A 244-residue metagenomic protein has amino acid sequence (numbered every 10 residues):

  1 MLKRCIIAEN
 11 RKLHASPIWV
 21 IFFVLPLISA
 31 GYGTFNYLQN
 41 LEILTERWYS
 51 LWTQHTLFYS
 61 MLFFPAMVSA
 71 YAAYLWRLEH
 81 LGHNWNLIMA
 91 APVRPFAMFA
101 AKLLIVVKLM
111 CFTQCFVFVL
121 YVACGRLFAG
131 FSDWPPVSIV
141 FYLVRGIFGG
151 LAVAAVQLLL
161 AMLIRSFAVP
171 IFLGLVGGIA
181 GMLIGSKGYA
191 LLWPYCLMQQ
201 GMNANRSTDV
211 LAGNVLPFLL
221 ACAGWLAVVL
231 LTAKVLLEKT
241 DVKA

Functional and structural regions predicted by a protein language model:
M1-I7, W76-M89, I147-P170: Cytoplasmic juxtamembrane interface segments
M1-P26: Aromatic- and glycine-rich beta-strand/loop motifs that create alpha-glucan
P17-I18, G82, R94-F96, A100 (+3 more regions): Membrane-helix interface segments
I21-P26, I164-M182: Pore- or pathway-lining transmembrane helices of multi-pass membrane proteins that form conduits for solutes/ions
P26-V68, A100-I164, A204-D209, G213-L219: Secretory targeting signals
F35-W52, I171-A244: Terminal transmembrane helical anchor/hairpin motif
L75-V107: Helix-loop-helix units of permease transmembrane domains in multi-pass membrane transporters, especially ABC
